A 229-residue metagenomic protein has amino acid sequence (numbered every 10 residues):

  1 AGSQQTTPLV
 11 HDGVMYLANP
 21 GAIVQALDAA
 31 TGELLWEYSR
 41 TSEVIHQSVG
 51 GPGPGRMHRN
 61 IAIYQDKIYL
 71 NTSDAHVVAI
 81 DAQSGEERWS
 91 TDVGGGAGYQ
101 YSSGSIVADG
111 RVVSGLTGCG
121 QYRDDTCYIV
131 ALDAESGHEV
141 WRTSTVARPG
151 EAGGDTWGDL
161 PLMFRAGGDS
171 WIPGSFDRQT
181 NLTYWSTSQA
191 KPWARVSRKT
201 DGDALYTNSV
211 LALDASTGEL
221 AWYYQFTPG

Functional and structural regions predicted by a protein language model:
G2-I23, G50-H76, Q100-I129, P161-K199 (+2 more regions): Repeat-blade elements of multi-bladed beta-propeller folds
V24-G51, Y64, H76-A97, Y128-F164 (+1 more regions): Extracytoplasmic/lumenal domain signature
